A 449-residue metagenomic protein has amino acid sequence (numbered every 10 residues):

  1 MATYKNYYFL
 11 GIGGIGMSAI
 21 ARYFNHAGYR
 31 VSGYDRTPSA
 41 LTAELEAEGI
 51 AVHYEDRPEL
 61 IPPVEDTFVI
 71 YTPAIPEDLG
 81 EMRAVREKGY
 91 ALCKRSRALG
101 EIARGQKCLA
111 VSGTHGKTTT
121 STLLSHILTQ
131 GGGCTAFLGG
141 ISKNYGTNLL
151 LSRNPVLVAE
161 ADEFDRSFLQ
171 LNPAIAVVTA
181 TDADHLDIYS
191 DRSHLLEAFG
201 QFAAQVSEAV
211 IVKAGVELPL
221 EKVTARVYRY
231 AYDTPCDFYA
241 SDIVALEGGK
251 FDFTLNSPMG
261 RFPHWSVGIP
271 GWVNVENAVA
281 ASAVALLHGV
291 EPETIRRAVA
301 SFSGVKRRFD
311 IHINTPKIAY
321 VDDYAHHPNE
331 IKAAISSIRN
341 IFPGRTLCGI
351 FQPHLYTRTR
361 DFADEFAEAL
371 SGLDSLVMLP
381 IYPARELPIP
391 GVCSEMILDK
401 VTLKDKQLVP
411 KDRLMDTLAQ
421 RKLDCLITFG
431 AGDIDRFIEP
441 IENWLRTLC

Functional and structural regions predicted by a protein language model:
A2-N6, G16, Y23, A27 (+2 more regions): Nucleotide phosphate-binding/pyrophosphate-handling subdomain across enzymes that bind or process nucleotide phosphates
T3, Y23-Y29, E46, E59-P62 (+5 more regions): Phosphate-binding loop of NTP-binding sites
Y7-I12, F429: Conserved N-terminal Rossmann-fold NAD(P)-binding element of oxidoreductases
R30-E44: NAD(P)-binding Rossmann-fold cofactor-contacting core
G33, A136, A176, V212 (+3 more regions): Structural beta-sheet core signal
Y34-D35, H53-R57, C93-G100, A136-G140 (+5 more regions): Beta-strand->loop->alpha-helix junctions that form or flank phosphate-binding loops in nucleotide-handling enzymes
E46, R226, G249, A367-D424: C-terminal helical cap/extension that packs against the catalytic core of soluble nucleotide-cofactor enzymes
